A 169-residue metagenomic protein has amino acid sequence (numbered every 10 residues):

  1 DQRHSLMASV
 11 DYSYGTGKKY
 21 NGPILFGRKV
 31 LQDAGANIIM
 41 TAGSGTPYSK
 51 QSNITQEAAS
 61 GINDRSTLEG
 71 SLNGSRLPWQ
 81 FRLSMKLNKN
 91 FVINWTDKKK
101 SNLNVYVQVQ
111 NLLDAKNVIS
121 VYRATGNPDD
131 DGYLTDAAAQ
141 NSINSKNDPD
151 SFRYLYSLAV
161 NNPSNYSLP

Functional and structural regions predicted by a protein language model:
D1-Q2, S75-W79: Replace "Gram-negative outer membrane beta-barrel proteins" with "bacterial and organellar outer membrane beta-barrel
A8-V10, M85-L87: Membrane-embedded beta-strands of outer-membrane beta-barrel proteins, especially the hydrophobic/small aromatic
G17-Y20, I24-D64, P78-R82, K89-P169: C-terminal beta-signal and adjacent terminal beta-strands/loops of Gram-negative outer-membrane beta-barrel proteins
G70-G74: Extracellular loop and loop/strand-boundary signature of outer-membrane beta-barrel proteins
